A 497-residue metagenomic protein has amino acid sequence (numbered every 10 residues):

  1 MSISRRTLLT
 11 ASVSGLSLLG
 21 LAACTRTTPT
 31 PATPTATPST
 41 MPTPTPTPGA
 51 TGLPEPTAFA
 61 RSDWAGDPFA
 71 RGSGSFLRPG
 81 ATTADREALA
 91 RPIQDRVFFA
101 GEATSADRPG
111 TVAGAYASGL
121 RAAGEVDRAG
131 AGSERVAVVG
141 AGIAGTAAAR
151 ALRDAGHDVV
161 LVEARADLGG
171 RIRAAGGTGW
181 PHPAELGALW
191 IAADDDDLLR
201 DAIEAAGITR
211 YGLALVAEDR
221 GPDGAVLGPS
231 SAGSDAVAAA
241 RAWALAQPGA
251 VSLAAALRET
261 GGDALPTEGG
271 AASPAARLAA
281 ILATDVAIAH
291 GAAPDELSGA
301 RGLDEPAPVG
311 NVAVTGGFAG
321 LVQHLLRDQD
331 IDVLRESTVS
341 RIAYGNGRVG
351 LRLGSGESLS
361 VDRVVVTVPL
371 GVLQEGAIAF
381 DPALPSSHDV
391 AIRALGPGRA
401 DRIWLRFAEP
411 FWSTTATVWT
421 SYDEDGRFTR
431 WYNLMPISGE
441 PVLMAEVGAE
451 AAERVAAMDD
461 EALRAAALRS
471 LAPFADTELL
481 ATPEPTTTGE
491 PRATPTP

Functional and structural regions predicted by a protein language model:
S2-P497: FAD-dinucleotide binding site
